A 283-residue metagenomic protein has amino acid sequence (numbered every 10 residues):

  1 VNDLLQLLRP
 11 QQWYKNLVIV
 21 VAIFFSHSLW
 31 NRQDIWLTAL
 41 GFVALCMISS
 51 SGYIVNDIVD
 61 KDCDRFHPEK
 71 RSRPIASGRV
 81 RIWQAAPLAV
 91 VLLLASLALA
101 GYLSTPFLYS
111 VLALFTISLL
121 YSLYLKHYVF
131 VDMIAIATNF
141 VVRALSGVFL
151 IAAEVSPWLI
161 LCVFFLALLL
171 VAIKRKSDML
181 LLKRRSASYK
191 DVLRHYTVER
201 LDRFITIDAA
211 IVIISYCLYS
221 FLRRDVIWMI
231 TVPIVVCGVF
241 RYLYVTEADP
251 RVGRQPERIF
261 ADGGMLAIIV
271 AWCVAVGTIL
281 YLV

Functional and structural regions predicted by a protein language model:
V1-N2, F66-S77, L92-L99, L120-S122 (+2 more regions): Short juxtamembrane and helix-loop transition motifs at transmembrane-helix boundaries in membrane proteins
V1-R65, K70, G78-V91: Topogenic membrane-insertion module of multi-pass membrane proteins
N2-L5, L123, V141-V283: C-terminal membrane-associated helical module and adjoining short loops/tails
L4-Q11, P74-A85, Y102-F107, L125-M133 (+2 more regions): Short, amphipathic, aromatic/basic-enriched membrane-interface segments that mark the entry/exit of transmembrane
K15-D34, L123-P157: Long, highly hydrophobic alpha-helical transmembrane signal-anchor segments
L17-V21, A39-S50, P87-A98, Y102 (+9 more regions): Generic alpha-helical transmembrane segments of integral inner-membrane proteins, especially permease/transport modules
Q33-T38, T105-V111, V129-M133, E154-I160 (+1 more regions): Short, aromatic-rich membrane-interface segments at the entry and exit of alpha-helical transmembrane domains
K61, F66-V111, P157-L168, R203-I214 (+1 more regions): Multi-pass membrane catalytic core of lipid/isoprenoid biosynthesis enzymes
